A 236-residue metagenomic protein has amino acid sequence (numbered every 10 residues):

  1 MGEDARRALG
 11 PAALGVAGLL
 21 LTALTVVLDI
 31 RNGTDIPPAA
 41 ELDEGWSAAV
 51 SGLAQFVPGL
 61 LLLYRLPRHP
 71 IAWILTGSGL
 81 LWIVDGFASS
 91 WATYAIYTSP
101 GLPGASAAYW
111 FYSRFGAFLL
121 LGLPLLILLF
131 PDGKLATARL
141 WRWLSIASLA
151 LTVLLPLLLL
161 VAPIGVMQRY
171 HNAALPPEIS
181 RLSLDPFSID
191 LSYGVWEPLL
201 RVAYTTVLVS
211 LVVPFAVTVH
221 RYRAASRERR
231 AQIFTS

Functional and structural regions predicted by a protein language model:
M1-S236: Alpha-helical transmembrane segments of multi-pass integral membrane proteins
